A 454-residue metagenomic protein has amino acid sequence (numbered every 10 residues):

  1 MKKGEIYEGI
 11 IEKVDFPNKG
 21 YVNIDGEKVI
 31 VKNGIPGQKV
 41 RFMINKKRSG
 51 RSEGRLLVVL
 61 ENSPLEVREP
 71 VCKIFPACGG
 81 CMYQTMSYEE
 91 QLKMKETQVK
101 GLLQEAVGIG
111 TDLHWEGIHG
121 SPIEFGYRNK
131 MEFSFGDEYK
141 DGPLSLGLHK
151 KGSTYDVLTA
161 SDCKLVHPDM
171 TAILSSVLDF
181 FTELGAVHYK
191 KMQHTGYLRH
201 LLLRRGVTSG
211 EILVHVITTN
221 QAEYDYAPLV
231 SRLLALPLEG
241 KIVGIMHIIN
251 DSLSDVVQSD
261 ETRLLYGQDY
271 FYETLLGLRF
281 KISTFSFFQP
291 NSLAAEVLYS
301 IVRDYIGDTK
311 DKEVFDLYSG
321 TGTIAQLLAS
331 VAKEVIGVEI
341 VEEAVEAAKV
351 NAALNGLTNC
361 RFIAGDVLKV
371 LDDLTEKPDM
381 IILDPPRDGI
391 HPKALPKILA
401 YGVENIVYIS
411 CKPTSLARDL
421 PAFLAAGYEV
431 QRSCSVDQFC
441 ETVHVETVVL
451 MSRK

Functional and structural regions predicted by a protein language model:
M1-P70, I74, R361, K369: Terminal RNA-binding accessory module
K2-E8, K13-N18, E223-K454: Rossmann-like S-adenosyl-L-methionine
G20-D25, G147-K150, H215-I217, A348: Short, acidic/hydrophobic/Gly-rich beta-strand patch recurrent on exposed beta strands that often constitutes part
V22, G37, C81, L201 (+2 more regions): Residue-level signal for inorganic ion chemistry
M43-K47, S134-E138, R204-T208, K454: Short beta-strand micro-motifs enriched in acidic
L60-E61, L65-P70, A77-H188, T208 (+1 more regions): Extended interfacial segments that mediate partner engagement and assembly in macromolecular machines
E116-I123, K191, H200, R204 (+1 more regions): Short, solvent-exposed loop/turn elements at beta->coil junctions and helix N-caps that rim active or binding pockets
L203, G210-T219, R279-S283: Short, aliphatic-rich beta-strand segments
